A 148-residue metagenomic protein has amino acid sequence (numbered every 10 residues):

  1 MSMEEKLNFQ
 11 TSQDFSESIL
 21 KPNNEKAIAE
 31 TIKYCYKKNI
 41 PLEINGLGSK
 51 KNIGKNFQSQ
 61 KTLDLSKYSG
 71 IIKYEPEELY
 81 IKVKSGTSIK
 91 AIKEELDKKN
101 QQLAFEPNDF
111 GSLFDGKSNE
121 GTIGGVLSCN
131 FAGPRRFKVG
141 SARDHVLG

Functional and structural regions predicted by a protein language model:
M1-E5: ATP/NTP phosphate-donor binding region
N8-F9: Extended, low-complexity regulatory regions
S12-Q13, N130: Short beta-strands and strand-loop turn motifs
Q13-F110: Glycine-rich N-terminal segment of FAD-binding domains in flavoprotein oxidoreductases, spanning the beta-loop-helix
G54, D115-G116: Short Asp/Glu-rich motifs
F105-E106, G116-G148: FAD-binding subdomain of flavoenzyme oxidoreductases
